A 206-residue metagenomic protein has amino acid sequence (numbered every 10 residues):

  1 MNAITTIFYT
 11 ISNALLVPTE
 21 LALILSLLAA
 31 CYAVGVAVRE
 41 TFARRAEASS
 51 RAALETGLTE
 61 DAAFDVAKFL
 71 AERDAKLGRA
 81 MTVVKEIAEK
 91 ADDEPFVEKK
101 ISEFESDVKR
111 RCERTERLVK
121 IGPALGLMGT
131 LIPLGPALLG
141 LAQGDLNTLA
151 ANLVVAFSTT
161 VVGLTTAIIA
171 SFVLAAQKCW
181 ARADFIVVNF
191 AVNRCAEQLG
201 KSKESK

Functional and structural regions predicted by a protein language model:
M1-K76, E105-D184: Hydrophobic alpha-helical transmembrane segments of small proteolipidic membrane proteins, enriched in energy-coupled
I7, C179-K206: Cytosol/matrix-facing juxtamembrane amphipathic, basic-hydrophobic segments adjacent to a transmembrane helix
T41-A48, I87-P95, G140-Q143, F190-L199: Short, highly charged low-complexity linear segments
D61-D93, E204-K206: Acidic, Ser/Thr-rich low-complexity segments on the non-lumenal side of membrane proteins
L77-G78, I87-R111: Short membrane-interface loop/juxtamembrane segments of multi-pass integral membrane proteins
